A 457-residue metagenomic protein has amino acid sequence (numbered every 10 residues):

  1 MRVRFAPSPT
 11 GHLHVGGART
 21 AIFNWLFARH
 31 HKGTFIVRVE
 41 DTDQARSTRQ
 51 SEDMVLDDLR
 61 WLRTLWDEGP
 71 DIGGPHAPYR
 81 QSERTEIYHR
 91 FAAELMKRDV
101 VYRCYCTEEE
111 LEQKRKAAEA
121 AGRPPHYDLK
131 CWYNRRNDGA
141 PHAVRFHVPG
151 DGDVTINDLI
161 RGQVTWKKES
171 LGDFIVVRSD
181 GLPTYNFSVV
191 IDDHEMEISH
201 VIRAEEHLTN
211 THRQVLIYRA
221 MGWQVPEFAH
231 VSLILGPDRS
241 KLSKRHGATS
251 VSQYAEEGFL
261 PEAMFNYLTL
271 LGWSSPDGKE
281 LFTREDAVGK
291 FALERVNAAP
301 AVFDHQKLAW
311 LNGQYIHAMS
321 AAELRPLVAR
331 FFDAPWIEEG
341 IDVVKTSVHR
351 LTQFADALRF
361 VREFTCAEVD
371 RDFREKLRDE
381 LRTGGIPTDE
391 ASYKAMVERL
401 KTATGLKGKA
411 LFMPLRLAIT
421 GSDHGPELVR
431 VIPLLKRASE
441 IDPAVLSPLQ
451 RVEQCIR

Functional and structural regions predicted by a protein language model:
M1-E119, T209-W223, A263: N-terminal Rossmann-like or analogous alpha/beta NTP/dinucleotide-binding catalytic cores that position adenine
M1-F5, V251, E285-L293, P326-R330 (+1 more regions): Short amphipathic alpha-helical segments and their helix-coil junctions
R4-P9, V37-D41, M196-V201, T249 (+2 more regions): Glycine- and acidic
V39-D43, E205-E206, L235, L308: Acidic, glycine-rich active-site loops and adjacent beta-strand->loop/helix elements that engage anionic groups
S47, R84-I87, E256, P300 (+3 more regions): Secondary-structure capping and boundary motifs in well-ordered enzyme cores
E94, Y102-H230, L235-L242, S250 (+2 more regions): Active-site cores that bind ATP or allylic diphosphates and position pyrophosphate for catalysis
M221-E227, V231-C366, T420-R457: Catalytic adenosine-cofactor/nucleotide-binding cores of aminoacyl-tRNA synthetases and other
E368-G425: C-terminal accessory/binding modules appended to enzymatic or scaffolding proteins
